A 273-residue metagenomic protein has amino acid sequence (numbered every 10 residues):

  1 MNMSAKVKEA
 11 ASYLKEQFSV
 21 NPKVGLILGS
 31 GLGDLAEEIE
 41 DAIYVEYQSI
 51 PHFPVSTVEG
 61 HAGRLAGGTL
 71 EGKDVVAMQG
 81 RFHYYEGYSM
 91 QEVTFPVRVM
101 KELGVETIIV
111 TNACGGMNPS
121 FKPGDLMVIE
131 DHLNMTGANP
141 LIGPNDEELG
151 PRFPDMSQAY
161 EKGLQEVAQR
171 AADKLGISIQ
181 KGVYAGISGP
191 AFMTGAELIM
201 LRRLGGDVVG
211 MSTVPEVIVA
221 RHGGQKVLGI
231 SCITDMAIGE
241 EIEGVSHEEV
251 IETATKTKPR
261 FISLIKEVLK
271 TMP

Functional and structural regions predicted by a protein language model:
M1-M156: Metabolite-binding pocket within alpha/beta catalytic cores that recognizes anionic/polar moieties
Y13, Q17, G163, V167-I177 (+1 more regions): Generic non-transmembrane alpha-helical segments
K101-G104, R202, R221: Non-catalytic positions within long, well-ordered alpha-helices that form the structural scaffold/packing of enzyme
E106-T107, D207, K226: Short acidic/polar active-site loop segments enriched in Thr and Asp
L133, G137, L141-P190: Histidine/lysine/aspartate-rich catalytic loop segments that bind and position anionic ligands
A171-D207, I265, M272: Active-site/ligand-binding-proximal alpha/beta "capping" segment
M211-E249: Zn-dependent metallopeptidase/amidohydrolase metal-coordination segment
I238-P273: His/Asp/Glu-rich mid-to-C-terminal helical/loop segments that flank catalytic regions of hydrolases
